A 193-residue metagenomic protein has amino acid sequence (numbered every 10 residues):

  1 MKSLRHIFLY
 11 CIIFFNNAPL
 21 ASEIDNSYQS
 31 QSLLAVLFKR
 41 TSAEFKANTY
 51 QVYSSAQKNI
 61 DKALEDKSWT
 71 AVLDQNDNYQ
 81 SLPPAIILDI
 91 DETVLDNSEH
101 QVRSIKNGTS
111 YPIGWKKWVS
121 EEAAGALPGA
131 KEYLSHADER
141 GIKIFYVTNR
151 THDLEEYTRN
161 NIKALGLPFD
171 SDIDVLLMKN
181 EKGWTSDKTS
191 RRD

Functional and structural regions predicted by a protein language model:
M1-F8: Bacterial N-terminal signal peptides that target proteins for export
F8-N16: Bacterial N-terminal signal peptides
L20-L88: Non-catalytic pre-domain segments flanking phosphatase-related domains
E23-Q29, A43, S54, T151-D193: C-terminal cap/substrate-recognition subdomain and adjoining C-terminal extension of metal-dependent phosphatase-like
F38-A47, K116-A123, F145-T151, N180-G183: Second-shell loop/turn segments in exported
N78-S81, E139, P168-S171: Extracellular/periplasmic catalytic domains that process cell-envelope and extracellular macromolecules
P83-A85, V94-P128, E132-S135, E139: Active-site neighborhood of HAD-like aspartate-dependent phosphohydrolases
E92, A130-K163, L177: Substrate-recognition element of Asp-dependent hydrolases with the DxDx(T/V) motif
